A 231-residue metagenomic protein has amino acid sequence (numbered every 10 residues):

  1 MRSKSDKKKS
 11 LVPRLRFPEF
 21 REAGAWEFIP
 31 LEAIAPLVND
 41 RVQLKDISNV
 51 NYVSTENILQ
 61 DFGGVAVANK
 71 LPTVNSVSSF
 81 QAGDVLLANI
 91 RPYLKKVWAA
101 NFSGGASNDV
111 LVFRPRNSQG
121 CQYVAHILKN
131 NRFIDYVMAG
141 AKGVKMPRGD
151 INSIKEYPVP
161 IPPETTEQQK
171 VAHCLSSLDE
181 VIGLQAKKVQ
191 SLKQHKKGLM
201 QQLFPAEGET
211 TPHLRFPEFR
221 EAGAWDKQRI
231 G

Functional and structural regions predicted by a protein language model:
R2, E32-I161, G231: DNA target-recognition domains and sequence-specific DNA-contacting regions of bacterial/archaeal
R2, K7-S10, G208-E209, D226-G231: Intrinsic disorder/low-complexity detector
R2-K4, L15-F20, K142-M146, K155-P163 (+2 more regions): Short, recurring structural edge motifs at helix starts
V12-V42, R215-G231: Non-catalytic DNA-recognition/assembly elements of restriction-modification systems
F17-E19, V171-I182, F204, F216-E218: Hydrophobic structural patches
F20, T73-V74, T165, S177: Short, solvent-exposed loop/turn positions at domain surfaces that link secondary-structure elements or cap domain
I182-K197, F204-T210: Extended intrinsically disordered, low-complexity coil regions enriched in Ser, Thr, Gly, Ala and often Pro
